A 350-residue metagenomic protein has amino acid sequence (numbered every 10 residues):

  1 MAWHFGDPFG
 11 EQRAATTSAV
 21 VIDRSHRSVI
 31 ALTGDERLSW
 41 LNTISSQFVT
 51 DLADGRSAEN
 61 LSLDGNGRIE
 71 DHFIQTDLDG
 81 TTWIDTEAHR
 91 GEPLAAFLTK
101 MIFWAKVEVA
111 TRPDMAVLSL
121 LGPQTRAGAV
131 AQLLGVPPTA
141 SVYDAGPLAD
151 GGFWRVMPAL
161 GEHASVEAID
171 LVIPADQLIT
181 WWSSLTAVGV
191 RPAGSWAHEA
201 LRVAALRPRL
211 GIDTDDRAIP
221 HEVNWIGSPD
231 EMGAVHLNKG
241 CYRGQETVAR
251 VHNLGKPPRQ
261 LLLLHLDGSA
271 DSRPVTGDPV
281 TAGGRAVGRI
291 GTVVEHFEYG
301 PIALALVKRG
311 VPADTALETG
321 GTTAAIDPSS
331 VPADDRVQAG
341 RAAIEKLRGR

Functional and structural regions predicted by a protein language model:
M1-E59, L63, G67-E70: Acidic, proline/glycine-enriched N-terminal capping motif
P8-T17, R56-H72, I102-A105, G146-A159 (+1 more regions): Short amphipathic beta-strand starts and helix->beta connectors
V20-V21, V29, I74-P208: Acidic, low-complexity central loop/insert segments
A31-R37, L120-R126, H265-P274: Short, surface-exposed ligand-recognition loops at beta-strand->loop->(often short) alpha-helix junctions that present
I44-T50, L98-F103, L185-V190, H252 (+2 more regions): Short, solvent-exposed amphipathic alpha-helical segments in soluble enzyme and RNA/protein-processing domains
F73, R217, V223-V235, Y242-Q245 (+1 more regions): Glycine-rich, small/acidic residue-mixed loop/short-helix segments
L201-P229: Short, conserved active-site entrance elements at the starts or edges of catalytic domains
